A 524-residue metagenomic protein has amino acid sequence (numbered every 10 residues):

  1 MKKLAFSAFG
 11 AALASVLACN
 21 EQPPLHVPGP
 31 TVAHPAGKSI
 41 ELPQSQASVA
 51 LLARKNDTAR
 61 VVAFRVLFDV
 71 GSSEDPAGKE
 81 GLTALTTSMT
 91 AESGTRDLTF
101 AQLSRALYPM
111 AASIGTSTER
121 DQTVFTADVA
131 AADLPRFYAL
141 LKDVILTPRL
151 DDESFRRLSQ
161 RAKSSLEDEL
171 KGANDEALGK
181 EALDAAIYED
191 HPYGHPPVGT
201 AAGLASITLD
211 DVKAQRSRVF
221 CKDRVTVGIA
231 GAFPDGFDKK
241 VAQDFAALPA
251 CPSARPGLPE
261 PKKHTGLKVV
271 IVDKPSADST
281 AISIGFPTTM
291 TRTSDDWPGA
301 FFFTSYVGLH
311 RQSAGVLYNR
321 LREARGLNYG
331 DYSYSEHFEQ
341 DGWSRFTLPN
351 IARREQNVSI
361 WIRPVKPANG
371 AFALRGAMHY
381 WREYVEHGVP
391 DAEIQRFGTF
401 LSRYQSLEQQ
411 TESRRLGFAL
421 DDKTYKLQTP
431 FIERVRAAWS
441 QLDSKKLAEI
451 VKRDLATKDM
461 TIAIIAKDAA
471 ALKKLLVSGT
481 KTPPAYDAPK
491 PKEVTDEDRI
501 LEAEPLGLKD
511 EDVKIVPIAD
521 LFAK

Functional and structural regions predicted by a protein language model:
V16-A18: C-terminal motif of bacterial Sec signal peptides marking the signal peptidase cleavage site
N20-V27, L103-Q215, E260-K262, R375-H379 (+2 more regions): Acidic/histidine-enriched segments that form metal/cofactor-coordinating and catalytic pocket/exosite environments
P23-P43, L166, D184-V225, P252 (+5 more regions): Histidine-acidic residue clusters that define the catalytic metal-binding segment of zinc metallopeptidase domains
P23-V32, E189, T226-M290, A466-A519: An aromatic/glycine/proline-enriched structural segment found at the starts of mature extracellular/organellar domains
P35-G37, Q46-S48, T58-R65, A77-L82 (+17 more regions): Extracytoplasmic
F64-D128, G194-V198, R311-Q340, A352: M16/MPP (pitrilysin/insulinase) zinc-metallopeptidase core fold and M16-derived inactive scaffolds
F155, S159, S164, D168 (+3 more regions): Non-catalytic, conformational "gating/processing" segments within enzyme and secreted inhibitor domains
R161-A182, E260-S279, A324-N328, Y332-W343 (+3 more regions): Short acidic/His-enriched helical or mixed secondary-structure segments at domain edges of catalytic enzymes and some
